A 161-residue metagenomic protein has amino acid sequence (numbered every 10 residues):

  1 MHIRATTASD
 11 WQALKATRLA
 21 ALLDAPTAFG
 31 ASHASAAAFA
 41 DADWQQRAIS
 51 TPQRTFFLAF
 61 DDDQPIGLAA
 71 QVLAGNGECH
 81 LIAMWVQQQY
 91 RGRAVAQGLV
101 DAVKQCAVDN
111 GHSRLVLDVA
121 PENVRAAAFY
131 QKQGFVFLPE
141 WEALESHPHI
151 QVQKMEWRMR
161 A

Functional and structural regions predicted by a protein language model:
M1-R4, A8: Long alpha-helical, hydrophobic tracts
A8-S9, K15-Q89, V100-A102, C106 (+2 more regions): Acetyl-CoA-dependent GNAT
A94: Conserved G/P- and acidic residue-centered "switch" motifs that form tight phosphate/ATP-binding loops in soluble
S113-V116, A120-A127, K132-A161: C-terminal "cap" of GNAT-fold acetyltransferases
